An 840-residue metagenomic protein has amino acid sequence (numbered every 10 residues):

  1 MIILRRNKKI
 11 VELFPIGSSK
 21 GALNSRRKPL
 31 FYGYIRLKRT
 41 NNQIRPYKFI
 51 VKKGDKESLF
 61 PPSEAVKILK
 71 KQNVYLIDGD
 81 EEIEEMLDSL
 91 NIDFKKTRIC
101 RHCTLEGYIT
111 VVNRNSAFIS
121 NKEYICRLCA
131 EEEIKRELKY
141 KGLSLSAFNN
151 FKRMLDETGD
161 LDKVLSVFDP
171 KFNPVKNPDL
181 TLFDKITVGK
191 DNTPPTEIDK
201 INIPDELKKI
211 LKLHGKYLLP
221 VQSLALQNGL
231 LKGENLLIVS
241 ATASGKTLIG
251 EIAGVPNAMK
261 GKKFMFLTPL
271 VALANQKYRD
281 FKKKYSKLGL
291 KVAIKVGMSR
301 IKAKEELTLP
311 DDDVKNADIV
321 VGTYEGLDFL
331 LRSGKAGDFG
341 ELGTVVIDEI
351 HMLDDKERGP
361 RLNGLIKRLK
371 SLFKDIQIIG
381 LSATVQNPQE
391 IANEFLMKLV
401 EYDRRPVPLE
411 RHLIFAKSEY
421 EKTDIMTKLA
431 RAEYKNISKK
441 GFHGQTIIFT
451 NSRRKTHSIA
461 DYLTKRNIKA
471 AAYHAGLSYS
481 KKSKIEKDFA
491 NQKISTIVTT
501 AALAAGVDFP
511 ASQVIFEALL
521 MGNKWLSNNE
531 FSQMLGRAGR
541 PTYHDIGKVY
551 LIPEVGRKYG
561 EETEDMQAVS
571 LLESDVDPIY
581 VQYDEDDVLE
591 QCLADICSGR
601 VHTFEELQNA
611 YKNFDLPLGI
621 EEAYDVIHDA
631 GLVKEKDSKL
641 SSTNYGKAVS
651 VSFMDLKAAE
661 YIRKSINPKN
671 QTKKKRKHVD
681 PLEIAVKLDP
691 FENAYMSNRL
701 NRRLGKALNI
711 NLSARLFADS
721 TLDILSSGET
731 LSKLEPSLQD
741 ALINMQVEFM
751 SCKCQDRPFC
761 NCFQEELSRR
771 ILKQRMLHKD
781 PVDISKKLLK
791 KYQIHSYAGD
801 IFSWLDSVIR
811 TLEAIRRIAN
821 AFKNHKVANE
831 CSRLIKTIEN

Functional and structural regions predicted by a protein language model:
M1-S223, Q227, G233-L236, L290 (+2 more regions): Helicase-associated low-complexity/disordered flanking segments
Q227-E234, G245-K262, D280-K282, K367-R368: Walker A/P-loop NTP-binding motif
T247-L248, K262-K283, D328-F329, A383-Q389 (+1 more regions): Conserved Walker A/P-loop ATP-binding site and its immediately adjacent core in helicase/helicase-like ATPase domains
K302-P310, S458, K469-A472, L477-T500: Conserved helicase ATPase core of P-loop NTP-dependent helicases/translocases
V320, Y324-D328, G334-F373, I378: SF2 helicase catalytic motif II
K367, D375-A460, E554-G556: Conserved interdomain linker/interface between the two RecA-like ATPase lobes of SF2 helicase motors
I376, F509, L520-V569: Conserved segment of the helicase C-terminal RecA-like domain
N613-L616, E621-A623, D629-A630, K634-N840: C-terminal helical accessory/scaffold domains
